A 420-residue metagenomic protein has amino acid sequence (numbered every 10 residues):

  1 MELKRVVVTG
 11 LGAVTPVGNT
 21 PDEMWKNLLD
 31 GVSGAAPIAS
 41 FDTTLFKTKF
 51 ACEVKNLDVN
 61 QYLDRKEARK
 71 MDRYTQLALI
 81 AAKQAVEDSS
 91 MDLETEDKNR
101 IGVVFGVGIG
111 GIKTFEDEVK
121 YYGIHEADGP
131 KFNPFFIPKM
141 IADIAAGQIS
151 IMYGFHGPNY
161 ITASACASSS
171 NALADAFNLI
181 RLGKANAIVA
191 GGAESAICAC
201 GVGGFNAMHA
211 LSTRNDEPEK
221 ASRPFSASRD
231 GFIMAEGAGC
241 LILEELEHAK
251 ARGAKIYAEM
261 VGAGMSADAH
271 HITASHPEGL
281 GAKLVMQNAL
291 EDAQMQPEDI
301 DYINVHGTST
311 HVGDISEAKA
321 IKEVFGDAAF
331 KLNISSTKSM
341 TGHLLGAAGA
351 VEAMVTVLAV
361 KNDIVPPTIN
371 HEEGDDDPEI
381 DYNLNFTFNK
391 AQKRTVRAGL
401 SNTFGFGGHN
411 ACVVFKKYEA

Functional and structural regions predicted by a protein language model:
M1-E67, S89, E247-E259, M354-T368 (+1 more regions): ACP-dependent fatty acid/polyketide chain-elongation machinery
M1-V8, T95-K98, A293-D299, F330 (+1 more regions): Flexible, low-complexity linker/loop segments at domain and module junctions
R5-T9, A36, D216-A293, Y302 (+1 more regions): Condensing-enzyme catalytic core mediating Claisen C-C bond formation in acyl metabolism
V8, E23-M24, V32-S164, A193-V202 (+1 more regions): Conserved beta-ketoacyl condensing-enzyme motif
G10, L28, A82, V103 (+11 more regions): Conserved small-residue
A39, K184-D230, A263-P277, G307-D314 (+1 more regions): Acyl-CoA/ACP chain-elongation machinery
A78-D92, A145, S150-Y153, P158-E194 (+3 more regions): Active-site-proximal alpha-helical scaffold in enzymes
G123-N133, A174, N178, E194-A251 (+2 more regions): Glycine-/small-residue-rich "gating" segment that lines the acyl/pantetheine channel and substrate pocket
